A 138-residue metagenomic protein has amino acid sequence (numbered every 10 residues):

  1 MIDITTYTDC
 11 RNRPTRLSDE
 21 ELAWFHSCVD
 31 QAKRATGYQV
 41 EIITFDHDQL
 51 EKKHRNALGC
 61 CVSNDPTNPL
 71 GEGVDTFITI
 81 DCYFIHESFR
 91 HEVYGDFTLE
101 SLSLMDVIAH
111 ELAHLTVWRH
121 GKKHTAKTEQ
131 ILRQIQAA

Functional and structural regions predicted by a protein language model:
M1-D106, L115-A138: Active-site-proximal or metal-binding-adjacent scaffold patches in catalytic folds
E111: Walker B catalytic acidic pair
